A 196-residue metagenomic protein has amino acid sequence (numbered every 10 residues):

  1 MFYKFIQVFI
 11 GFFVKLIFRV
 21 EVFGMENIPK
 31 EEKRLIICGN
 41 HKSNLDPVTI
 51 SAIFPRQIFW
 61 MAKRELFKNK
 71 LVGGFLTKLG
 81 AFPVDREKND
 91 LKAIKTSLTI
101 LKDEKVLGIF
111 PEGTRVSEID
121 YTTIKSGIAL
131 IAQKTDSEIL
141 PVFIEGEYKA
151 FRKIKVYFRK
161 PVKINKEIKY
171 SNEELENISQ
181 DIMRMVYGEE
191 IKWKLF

Functional and structural regions predicted by a protein language model:
M1-R19: N-terminal membrane-anchoring alpha-helices
F2-Y3, K15, P29-K88: Catalytic core of membrane glycerolipid acyltransferases/transacylases, capturing the structured, soluble-facing
I10, K78-V84, P111-T114: Short, basic, glycine/proline-bearing loop/turn elements
E21-F23, K88-I94: Glycine-rich, highly charged phosphate/nucleotide-binding loops
G24, N40, A62-K63, G80 (+2 more regions): A secondary-structure boundary/capping signal
E26, N89, E145: Residue-level "edge-of-site" marker
E26-K30, L98-T99: Short amphipathic alpha-helix with an adjacent loop that forms part of the alpha/beta core around
I94-F196: Non-catalytic C-terminal accessory region of glycerolipid acyltransferases and related lyso-lipid remodeling enzymes
